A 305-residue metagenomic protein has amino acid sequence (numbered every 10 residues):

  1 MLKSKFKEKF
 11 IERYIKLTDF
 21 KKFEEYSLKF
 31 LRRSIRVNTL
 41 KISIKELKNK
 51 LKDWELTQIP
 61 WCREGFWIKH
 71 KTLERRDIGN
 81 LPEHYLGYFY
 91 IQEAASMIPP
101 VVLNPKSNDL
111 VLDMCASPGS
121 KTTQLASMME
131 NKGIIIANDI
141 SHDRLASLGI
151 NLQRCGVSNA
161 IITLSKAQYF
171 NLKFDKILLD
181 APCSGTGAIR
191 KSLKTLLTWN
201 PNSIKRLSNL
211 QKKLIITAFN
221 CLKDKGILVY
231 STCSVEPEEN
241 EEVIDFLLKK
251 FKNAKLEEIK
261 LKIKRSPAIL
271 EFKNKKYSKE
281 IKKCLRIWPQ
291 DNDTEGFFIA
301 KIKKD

Functional and structural regions predicted by a protein language model:
M1-D305: S-adenosylmethionine
